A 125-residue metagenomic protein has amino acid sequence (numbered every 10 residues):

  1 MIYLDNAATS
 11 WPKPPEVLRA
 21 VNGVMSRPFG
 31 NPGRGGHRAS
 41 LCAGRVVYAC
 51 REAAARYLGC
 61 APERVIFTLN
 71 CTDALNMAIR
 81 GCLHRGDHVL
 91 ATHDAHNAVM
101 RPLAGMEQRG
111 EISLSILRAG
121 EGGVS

Functional and structural regions predicted by a protein language model:
M1-S125: Pyridoxal 5′-phosphate
